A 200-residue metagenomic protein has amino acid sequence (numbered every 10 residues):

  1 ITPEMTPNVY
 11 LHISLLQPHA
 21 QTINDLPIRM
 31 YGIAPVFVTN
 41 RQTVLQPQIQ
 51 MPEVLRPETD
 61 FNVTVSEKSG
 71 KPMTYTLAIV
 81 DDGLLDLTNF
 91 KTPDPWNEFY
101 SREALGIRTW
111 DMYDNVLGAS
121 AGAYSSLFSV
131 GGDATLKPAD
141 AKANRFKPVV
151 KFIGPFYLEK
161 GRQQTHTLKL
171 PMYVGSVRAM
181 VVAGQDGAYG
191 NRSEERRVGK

Functional and structural regions predicted by a protein language model:
I1-K200: C-terminal segments of large proteins
